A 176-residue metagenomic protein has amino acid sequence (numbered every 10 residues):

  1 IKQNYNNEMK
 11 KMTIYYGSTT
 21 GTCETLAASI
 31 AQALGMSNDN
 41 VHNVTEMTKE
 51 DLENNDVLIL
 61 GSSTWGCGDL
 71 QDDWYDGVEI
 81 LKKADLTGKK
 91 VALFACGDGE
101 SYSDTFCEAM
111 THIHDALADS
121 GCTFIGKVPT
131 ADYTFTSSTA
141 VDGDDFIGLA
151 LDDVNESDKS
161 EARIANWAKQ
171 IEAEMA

Functional and structural regions predicted by a protein language model:
I1-E8: Short, Lys/Arg-enriched N-terminal segments with co-localized hydrophobic residues within the first ~10-30 amino acids
K10-G35: Short, charged N-terminal beta->alpha structural module
Y15, H42, F94: The conserved SAM/SAH-binding core of class I Rossmann-like methyltransferase domains, concentrating on the hydrophobic
G17-G21, E46, T64: Short, surface-exposed acidic/glycine-rich loop or hinge patches that mediate macromolecular interfaces
T25, A33, S37, N54-A176: FMN-binding flavodoxin-like domain, especially the glycine-rich phosphate-binding loop
S37-T48: A short beta-strand-loop structural module common to alpha/beta enzyme folds
D51: Short conserved loop adjoining the S-adenosyl-L-methionine
